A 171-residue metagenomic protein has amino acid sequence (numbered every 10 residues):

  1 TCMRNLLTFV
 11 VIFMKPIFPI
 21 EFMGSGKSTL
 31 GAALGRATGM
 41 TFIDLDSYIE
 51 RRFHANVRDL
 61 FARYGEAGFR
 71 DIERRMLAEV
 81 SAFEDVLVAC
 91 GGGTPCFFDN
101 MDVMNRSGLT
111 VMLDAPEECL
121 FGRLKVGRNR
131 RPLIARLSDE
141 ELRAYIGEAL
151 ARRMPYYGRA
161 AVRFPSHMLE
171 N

Functional and structural regions predicted by a protein language model:
P19: Hydrophobic anchor at the beta1->P-loop junction of P-loop NTPases
F22: P-loop (Walker A) phosphate-binding loop of NTP-binding proteins
S25: ATP-binding Walker
S28: Walker A/P-loop
A33, A37, F83, A151-N171: NTP-dependent small-molecule kinase module
S47-N105, R130: ATP-dependent small-molecule kinase phosphotransfer cores that center on conserved nucleotide phosphate-binding segments
R106-M154: A glycine- and Lys/Arg-enriched "phosphate-lid" helix/loop adjacent to the NTP-binding pocket of small-molecule kinases
